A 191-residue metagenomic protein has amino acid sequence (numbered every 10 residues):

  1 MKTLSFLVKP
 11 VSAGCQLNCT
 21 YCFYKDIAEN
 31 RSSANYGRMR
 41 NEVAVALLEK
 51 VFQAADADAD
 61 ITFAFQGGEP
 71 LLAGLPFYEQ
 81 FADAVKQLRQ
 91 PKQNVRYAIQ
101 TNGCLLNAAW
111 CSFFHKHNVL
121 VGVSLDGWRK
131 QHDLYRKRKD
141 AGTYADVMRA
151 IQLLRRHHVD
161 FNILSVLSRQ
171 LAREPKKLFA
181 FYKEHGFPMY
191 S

Functional and structural regions predicted by a protein language model:
K2-E42: Canonical Radical SAM [4Fe-4S] cluster-binding loop centered on the CxxxCxxC motif and its immediate flanking residues
F6-K9, A44-A54: Short, charged low-complexity linear motifs
M39-V43, T143-D146: Short acidic-hydrophobic sequence patches enriched in Asp/Glu that either
L48-A64, A73-S191: Radical SAM/AdoMet-radical enzyme domain recognition
G68-E69: Active-site neighborhood of divalent metal-dependent phosphoester/pyrophosphate hydrolases
